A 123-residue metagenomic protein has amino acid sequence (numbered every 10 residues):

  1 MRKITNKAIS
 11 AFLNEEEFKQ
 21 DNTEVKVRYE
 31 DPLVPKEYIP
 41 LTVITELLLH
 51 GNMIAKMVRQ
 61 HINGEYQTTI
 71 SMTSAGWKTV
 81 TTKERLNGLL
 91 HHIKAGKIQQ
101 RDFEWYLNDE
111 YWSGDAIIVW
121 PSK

Functional and structural regions predicted by a protein language model:
M1-K123: Terminal leader/tail segments of proteins
